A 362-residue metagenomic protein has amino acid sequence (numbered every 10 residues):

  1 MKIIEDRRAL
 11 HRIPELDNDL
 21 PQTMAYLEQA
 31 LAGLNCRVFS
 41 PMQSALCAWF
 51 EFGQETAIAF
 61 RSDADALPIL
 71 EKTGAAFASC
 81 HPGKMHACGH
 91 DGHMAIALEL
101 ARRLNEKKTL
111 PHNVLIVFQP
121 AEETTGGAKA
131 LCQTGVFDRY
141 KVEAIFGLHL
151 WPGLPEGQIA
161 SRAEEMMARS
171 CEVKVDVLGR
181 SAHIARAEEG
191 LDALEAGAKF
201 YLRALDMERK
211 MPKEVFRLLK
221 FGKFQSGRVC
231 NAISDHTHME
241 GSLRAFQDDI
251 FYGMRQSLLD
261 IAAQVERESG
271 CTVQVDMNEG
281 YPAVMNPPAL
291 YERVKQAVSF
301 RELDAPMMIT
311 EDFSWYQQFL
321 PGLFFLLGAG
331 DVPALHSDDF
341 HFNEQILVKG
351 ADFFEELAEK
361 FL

Functional and structural regions predicted by a protein language model:
M1-H86, D91, A95-L98, R102-L110: Acidic/His- and Gly-rich active-site-bordering loop/insert found across diverse amide/peptide-bond hydrolases
M1-P14, G33, E106, A168 (+2 more regions): N-terminal hydrophobic/helix-forming segments and targeting peptides
L10, A48, F60, H90 (+8 more regions): Divalent metal-coordination and catalytic microenvironments
N35, V142-E143, P321: Conserved acidic residues
L46, L67-I69, G74-M85, D91-G92 (+2 more regions): Histidine/acidic-residue-rich, glycine-tolerant segments that coordinate divalent metal ions
A59-R61, L70, V173, F324-A329: Non-cysteine beta-strand/loop elements that form the S-adenosyl-L-methionine
A198-L362: Metal-dependent amide/peptide-bond hydrolase catalytic core, centered on the "pita-bread" metallohydrolase fold
